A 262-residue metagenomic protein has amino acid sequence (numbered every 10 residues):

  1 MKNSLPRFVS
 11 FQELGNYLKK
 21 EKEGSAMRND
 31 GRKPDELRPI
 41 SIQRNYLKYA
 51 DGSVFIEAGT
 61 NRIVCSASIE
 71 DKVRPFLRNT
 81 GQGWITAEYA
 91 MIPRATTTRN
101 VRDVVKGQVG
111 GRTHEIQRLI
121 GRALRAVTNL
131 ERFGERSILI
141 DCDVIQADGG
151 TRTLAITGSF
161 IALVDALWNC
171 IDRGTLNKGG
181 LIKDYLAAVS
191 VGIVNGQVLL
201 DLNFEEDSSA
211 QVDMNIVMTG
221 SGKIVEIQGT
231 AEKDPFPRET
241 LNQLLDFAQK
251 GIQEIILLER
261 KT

Functional and structural regions predicted by a protein language model:
K2-D30, R62, L241: N-terminal hydrophobic/helix-forming segments and targeting peptides
S10, Y46, V54-F133, I224-Q243: Glycine-rich, flexible beta-strand/loop modules in the N-terminal catalytic cores of phosphate-handling
L14, L18, G24-A50, V54-E57: Short, Gly/Pro- and small/polar-rich lid/capping loops
E36, K48-A50, G59-N61, G81-G83 (+5 more regions): Short flexible coil/turn linkers enriched for glycine and charged/polar residues that connect secondary-structure
P39, V64, E70, G134-I171 (+1 more regions): Glycine-rich anion/phosphate-binding loop at the beta-strand->alpha-helix junction
I40-Q43, Y49-G52, E70-V73, R125-V127 (+3 more regions): Glycine-rich, charged/polar anion/phosphate-binding loops that engage phosphate groups from diverse ligands
S41-Q43, F55-E57, V64-S66, T86-E88 (+5 more regions): Structured core elements
G111, R132, G150-L154, V164-W168 (+1 more regions): A structural signal for small-residue-enriched, beta-sheet-centric alpha/beta enzyme cores and oligomeric scaffold folds
